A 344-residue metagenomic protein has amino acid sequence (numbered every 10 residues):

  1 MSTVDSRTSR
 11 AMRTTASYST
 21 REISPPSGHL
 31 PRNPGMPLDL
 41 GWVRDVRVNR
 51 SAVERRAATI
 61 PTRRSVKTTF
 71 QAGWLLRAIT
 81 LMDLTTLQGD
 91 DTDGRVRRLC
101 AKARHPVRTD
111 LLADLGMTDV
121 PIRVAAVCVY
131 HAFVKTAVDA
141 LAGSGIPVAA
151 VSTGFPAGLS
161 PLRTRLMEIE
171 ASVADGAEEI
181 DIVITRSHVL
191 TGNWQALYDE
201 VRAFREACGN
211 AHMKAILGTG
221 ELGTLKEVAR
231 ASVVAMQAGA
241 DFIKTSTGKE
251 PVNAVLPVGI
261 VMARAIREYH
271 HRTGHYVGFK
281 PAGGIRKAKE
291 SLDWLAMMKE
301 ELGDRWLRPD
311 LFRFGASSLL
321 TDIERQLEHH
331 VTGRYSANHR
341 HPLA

Functional and structural regions predicted by a protein language model:
S2-V4, R13-G89, M236-Q237, V261-F279 (+1 more regions): Alpha/beta catalytic cores of nucleotide-metabolism and tRNA/nucleoside-modifying enzymes
T8: Active-site microenvironment for binding and transforming phosphate-containing groups
A11-S17, I169, G248, G284: General helical structural elements
A72-G73, T92-I122, A132-F279, A288-L311 (+2 more regions): Alpha/beta enzyme core
A125, A282: Conserved aromatic-histidine-acidic binding/catalytic patches
V127-V129: Short, hydrophobic beta-strand segments that form beta-sheet elements in well-ordered domains
